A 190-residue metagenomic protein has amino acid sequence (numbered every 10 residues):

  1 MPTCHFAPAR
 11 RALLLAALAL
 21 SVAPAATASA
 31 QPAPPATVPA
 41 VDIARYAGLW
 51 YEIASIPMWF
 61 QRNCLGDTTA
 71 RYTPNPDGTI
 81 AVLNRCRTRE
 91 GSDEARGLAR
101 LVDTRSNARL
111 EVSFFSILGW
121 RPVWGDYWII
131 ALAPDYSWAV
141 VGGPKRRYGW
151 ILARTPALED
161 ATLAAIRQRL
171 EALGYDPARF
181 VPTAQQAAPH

Functional and structural regions predicted by a protein language model:
P2-H5, L15, P24-H190: A beta-rich soluble binding module of mature secreted/lumenal proteins
R10-L14: N-terminal export leaders
A19-L20: Repetitive helical segments and hydrophobic/amphipathic motifs
